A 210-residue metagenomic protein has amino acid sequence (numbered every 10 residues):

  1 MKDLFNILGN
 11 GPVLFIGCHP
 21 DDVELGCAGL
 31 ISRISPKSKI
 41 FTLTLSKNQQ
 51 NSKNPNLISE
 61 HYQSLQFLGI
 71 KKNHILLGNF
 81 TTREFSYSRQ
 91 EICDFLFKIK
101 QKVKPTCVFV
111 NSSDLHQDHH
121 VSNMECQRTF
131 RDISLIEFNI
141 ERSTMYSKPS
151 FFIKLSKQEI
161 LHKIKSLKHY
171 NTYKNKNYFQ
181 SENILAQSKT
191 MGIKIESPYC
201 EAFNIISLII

Functional and structural regions predicted by a protein language model:
M1-R142, N183, Q187, M191 (+1 more regions): Active-site beta-strand->loop->alpha-helix modules in alpha/beta enzyme cores, enriched in Gly/His/Asp(Glu)
K47, K157, S207-I209: Non-catalytic surface loops within mature trypsin-like serine protease
Q50, M145, I160, I210: Short, acidic Gly/Pro/Ser/Thr-rich loop/turn segments
S64-L68, K154, S166-T172, Q187: Helix-loop "lid/cap" segments that line or gate small-molecule binding pockets
I133-Q158: Short, flexible loop segments at boundaries between secondary-structure elements
Q158-I184: A charged, well-structured terminal subsegment
N171-K174, M191-I195, I210: Short secondary-structure junctions and interdomain/linker hinges
P198-I206, I210: C-terminal accessory extensions appended to soluble enzyme cores
